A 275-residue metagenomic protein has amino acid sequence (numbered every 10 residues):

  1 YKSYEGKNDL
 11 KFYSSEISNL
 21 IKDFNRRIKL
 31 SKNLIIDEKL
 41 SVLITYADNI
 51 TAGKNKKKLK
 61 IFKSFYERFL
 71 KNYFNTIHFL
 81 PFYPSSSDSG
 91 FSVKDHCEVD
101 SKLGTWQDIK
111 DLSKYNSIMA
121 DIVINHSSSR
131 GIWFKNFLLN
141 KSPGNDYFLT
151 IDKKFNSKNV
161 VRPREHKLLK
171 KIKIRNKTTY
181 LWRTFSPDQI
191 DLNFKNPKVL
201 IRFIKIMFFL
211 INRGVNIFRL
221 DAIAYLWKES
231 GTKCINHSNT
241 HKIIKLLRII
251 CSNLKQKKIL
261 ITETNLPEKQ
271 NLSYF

Functional and structural regions predicted by a protein language model:
Y1-I204, N212, I223-F275: Acidic/aromatic-lined carbohydrate-recognition and catalytic surfaces of CAZymes acting on diverse glycans
F218-A222: Extended, hydrophobic alpha-helical segments in both membrane/secreted and soluble proteins
